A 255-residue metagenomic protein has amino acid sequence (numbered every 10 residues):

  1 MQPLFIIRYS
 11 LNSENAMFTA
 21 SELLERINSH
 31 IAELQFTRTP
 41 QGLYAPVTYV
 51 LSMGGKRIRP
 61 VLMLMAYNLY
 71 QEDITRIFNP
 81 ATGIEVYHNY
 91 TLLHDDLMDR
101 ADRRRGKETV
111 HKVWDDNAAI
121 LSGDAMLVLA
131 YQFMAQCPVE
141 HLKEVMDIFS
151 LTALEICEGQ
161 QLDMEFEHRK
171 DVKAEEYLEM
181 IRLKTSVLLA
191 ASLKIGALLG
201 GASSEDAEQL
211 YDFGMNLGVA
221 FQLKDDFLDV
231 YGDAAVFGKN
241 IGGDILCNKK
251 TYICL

Functional and structural regions predicted by a protein language model:
P3: Cationic, low-complexity basic patches in intrinsically disordered or flexible, solvent-exposed regions
N15-A32: N-terminal amphipathic/basic leader segments beginning at the initiator methionine
E22, A32, F36-L255: Mg2+-dependent prenyl diphosphate-binding active-site environment of isoprenoid biosynthetic enzymes
